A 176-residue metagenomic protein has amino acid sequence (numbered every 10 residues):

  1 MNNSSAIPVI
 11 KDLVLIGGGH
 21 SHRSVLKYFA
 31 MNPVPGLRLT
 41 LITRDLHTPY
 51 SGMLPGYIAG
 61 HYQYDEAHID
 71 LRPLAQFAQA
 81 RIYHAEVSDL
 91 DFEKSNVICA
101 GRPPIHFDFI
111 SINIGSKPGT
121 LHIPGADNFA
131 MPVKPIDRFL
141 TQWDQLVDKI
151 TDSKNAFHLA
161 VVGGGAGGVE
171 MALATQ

Functional and structural regions predicted by a protein language model:
M1-I10, A80-A160: FAD-binding core/adjacent interface of flavoenzyme oxidoreductases
N2-R81, L159, E170-Q176: Beta1-alpha1 glycine-rich phosphate/pyrophosphate-binding loop at the start of Rossmann-like nucleotide-binding domains
